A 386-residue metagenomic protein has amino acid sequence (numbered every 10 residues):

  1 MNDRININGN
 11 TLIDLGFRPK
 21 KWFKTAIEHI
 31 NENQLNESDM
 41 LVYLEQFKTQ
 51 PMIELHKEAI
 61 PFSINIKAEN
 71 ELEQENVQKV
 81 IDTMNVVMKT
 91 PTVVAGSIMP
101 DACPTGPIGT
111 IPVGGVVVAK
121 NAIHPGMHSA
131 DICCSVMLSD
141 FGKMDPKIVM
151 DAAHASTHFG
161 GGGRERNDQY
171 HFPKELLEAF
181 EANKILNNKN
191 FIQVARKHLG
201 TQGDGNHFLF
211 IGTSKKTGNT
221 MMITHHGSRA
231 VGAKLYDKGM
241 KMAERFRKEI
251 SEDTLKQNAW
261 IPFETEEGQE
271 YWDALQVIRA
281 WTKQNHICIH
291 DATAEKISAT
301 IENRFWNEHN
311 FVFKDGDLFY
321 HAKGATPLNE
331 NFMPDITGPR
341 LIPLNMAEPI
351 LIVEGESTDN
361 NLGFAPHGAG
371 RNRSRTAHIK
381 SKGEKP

Functional and structural regions predicted by a protein language model:
M1-M52: Charged substrate- and nucleic-acid-binding regions of tRNA-handling and nucleotidyl-transfer enzymes, centered on
I5, G9, K20-K24, E37-L41 (+6 more regions): Alpha-helix initiation and N-capping motif
I13-R18, L35, K67-E75, V277: A short N-terminal beta->alpha junction/helix N-cap motif
E45-A68, L72: Low-complexity, highly charged intrinsically disordered N-terminal segments that act as targeting/localization
I66-A68, E75-M84, P91-I98, P104-V113 (+6 more regions): Domain-length cofactor-binding catalytic modules of enzymes
M137: Short, acidic (Asp/Glu-rich) active-site segment that either coordinates a divalent metal cofactor
E165-Q169: Loop-rich catalytic cores of soluble enzymes, especially ATP-dependent carboxylate-amine ligases and other
